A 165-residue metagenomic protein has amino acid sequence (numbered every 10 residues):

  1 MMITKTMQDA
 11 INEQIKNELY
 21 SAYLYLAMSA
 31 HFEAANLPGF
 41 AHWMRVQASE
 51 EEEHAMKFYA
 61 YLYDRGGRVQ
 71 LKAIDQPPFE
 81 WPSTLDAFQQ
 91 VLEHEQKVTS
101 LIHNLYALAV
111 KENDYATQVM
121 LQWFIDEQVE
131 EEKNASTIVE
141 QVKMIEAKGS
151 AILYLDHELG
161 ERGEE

Functional and structural regions predicted by a protein language model:
M1-E165: Iron-associated oxidoreductase/ferritin-like identity signal
